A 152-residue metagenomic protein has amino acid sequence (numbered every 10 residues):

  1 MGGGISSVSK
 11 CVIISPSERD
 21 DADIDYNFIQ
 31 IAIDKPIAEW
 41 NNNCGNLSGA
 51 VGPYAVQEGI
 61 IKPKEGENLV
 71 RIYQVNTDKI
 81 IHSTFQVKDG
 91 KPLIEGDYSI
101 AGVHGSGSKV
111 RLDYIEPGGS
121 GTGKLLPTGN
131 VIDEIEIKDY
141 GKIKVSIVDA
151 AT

Functional and structural regions predicted by a protein language model:
M1-T152: A glycine-rich beta-to-alpha transition motif near the start of alpha/beta enzyme domains, typified by
